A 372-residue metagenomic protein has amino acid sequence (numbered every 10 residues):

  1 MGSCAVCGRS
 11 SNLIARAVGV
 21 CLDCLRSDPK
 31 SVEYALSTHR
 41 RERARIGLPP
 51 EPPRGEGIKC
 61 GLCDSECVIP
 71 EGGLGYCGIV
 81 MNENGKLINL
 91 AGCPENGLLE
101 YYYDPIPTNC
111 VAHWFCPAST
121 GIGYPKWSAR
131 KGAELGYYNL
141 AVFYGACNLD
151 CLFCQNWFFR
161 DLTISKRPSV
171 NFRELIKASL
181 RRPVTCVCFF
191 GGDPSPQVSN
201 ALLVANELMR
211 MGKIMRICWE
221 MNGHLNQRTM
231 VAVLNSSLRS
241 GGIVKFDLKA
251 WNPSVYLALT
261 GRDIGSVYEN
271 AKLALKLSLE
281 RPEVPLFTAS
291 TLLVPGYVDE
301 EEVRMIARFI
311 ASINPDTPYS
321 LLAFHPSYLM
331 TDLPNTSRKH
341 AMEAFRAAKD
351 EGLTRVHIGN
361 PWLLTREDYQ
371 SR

Functional and structural regions predicted by a protein language model:
M1-G55, C60-S65, E71, P282-V284 (+1 more regions): Auxiliary Fe-S-binding modules of radical SAM enzymes
I14, E33-Y34, P70, L74 (+2 more regions): Conserved mixed alpha/beta catalytic, RNA-binding, or beta-rich assembly cores of soluble enzyme, regulatory
A15, V32, E71-L74, I88 (+8 more regions): Generic domain-boundary/flexible-linker signal
L22-D23, I58-I79, F143-W157: Local cysteine-cluster metal-coordination motifs and their immediate loop/turn environment, predominantly Fe-S cluster
S31-S37, K59-G61, V68-Y101: Hydrophobic scaffolds flanking metal-cofactor catalytic centers in soluble metalloenzymes
K59-L62, A141, C188, K245: Structured core elements
I79-R239: Conserved Radical SAM active-site core
R167-L333: Conserved AdoMet/S-adenosylmethionine-binding subsite of the radical SAM
